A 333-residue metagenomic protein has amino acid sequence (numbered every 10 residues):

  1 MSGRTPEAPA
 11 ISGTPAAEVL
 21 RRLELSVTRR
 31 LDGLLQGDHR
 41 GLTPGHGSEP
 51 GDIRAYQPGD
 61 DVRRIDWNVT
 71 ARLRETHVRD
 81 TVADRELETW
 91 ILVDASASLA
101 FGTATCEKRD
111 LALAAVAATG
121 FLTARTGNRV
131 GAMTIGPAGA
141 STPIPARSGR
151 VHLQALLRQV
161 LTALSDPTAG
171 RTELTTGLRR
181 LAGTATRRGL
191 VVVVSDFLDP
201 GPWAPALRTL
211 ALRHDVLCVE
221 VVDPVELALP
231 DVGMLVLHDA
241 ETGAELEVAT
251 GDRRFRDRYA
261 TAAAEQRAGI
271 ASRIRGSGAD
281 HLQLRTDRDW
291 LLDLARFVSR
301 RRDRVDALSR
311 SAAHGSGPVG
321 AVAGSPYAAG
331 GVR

Functional and structural regions predicted by a protein language model:
M1-L42, D52-D60, V69, R74 (+2 more regions): Exposed, interaction-prone extracellular/peripheral surfaces
H46-G47: A positional/architectural concept
V62-R64: N-terminal juxtadomain amphipathic helix that follows a signal peptide/anchor or precedes a small N-terminal auxiliary
